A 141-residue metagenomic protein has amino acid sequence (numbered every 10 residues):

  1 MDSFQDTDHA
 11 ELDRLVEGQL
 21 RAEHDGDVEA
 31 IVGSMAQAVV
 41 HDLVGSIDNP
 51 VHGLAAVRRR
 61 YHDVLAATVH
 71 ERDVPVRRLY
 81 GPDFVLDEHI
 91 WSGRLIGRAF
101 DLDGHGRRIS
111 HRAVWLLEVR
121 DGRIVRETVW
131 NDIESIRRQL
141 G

Functional and structural regions predicted by a protein language model:
M1-Q37, L140-G141: Short, low-complexity N-terminal intrinsically disordered segments enriched in polar/charged residues
D13-R14, V28-P82: A solvent-exposed, acidic/Ser-Thr-rich amphipathic alpha-helical stretch
Q19, I31-V32, V39, G53 (+5 more regions): Hydrophobic pocket/interface hotspot
M35-A36, W91-G93, W115, N131: Short beta-strand segments enriched in hydrophobic/aromatic residues within well-folded beta-rich domains
E71-D73, I109-V114: Short, surface-exposed coil-to-beta transition loops
D83-L95: A short hydrophobic beta-strand element
R94-G106: Short, surface-exposed loop/helix-turn segments at secondary-structure junctions that function as lids/hinges flanking
V125-G141: Low-complexity, intrinsically disordered terminal/linker segments enriched in charged and Gly/Pro repeats
